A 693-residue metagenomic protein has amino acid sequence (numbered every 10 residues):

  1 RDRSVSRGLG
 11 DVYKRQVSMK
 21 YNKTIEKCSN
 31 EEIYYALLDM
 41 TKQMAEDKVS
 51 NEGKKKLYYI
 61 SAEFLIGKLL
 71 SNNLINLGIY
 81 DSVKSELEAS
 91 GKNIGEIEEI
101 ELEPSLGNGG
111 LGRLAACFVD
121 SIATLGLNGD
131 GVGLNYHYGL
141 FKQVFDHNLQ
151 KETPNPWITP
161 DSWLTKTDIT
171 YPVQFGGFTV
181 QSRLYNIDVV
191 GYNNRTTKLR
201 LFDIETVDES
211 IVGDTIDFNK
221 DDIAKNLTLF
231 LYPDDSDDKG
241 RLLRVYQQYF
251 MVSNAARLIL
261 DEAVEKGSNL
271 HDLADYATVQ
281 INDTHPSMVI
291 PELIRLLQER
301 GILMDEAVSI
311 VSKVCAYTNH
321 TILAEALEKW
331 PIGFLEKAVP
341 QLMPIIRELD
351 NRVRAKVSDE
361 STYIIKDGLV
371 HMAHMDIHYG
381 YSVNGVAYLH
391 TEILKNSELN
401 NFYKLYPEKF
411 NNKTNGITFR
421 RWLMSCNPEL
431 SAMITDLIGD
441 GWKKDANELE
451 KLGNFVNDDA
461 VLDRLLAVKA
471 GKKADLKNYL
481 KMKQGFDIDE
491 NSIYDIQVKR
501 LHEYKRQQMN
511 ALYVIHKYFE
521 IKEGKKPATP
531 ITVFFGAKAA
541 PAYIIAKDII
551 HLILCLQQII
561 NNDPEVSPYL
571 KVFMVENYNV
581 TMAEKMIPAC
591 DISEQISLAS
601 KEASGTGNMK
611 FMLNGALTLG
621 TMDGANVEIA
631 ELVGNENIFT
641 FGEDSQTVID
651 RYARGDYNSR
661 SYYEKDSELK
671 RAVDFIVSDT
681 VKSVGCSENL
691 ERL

Functional and structural regions predicted by a protein language model:
D2-Y13: Single conserved hydrophobic/aromatic residue that forms the stacking wall/gate of nucleotide- or nucleobase-binding
S29, A36-L38, G131, Y136-D203 (+2 more regions): Extended, Lys/Arg-enriched charged tracts that mediate electrostatic binding to polyanionic substrates
K56-G91, T197-I281, M288, G416-G453 (+2 more regions): Function-dense linear segments that define catalytic or interfacial modules in macromolecule-processing proteins
V119, N384-D445, K477-M482, F486-E490 (+1 more regions): Segments forming glycine/polar-rich beta-alpha architectures that bind adenosine-containing cofactors
L296-N351, M424-C426, S431-K451, A528-A537 (+1 more regions): Extended, well-ordered alpha-helical scaffold/bundle regions in very large, multi-domain proteins
C315, I322, A474-A583: Long, K/E/R/D-enriched contiguous segments that form extended
I345, R354-V357, A373, G439-N510 (+4 more regions): C-terminal amphipathic helix plus adjacent low-complexity, charged tail appended to glycosyltransferase catalytic
N401-K451, P588-A589, I596-L693: Catalytic binding pocket for nucleotide-activated donors in carbohydrate/polymer assembly enzymes
